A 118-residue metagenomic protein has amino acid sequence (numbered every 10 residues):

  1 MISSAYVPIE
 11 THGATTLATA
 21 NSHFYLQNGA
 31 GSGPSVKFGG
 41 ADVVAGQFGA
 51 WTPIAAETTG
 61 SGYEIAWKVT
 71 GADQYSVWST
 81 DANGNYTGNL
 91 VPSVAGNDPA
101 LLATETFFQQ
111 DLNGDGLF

Functional and structural regions predicted by a protein language model:
M1-F118: Long, low-complexity, Gly/Thr
